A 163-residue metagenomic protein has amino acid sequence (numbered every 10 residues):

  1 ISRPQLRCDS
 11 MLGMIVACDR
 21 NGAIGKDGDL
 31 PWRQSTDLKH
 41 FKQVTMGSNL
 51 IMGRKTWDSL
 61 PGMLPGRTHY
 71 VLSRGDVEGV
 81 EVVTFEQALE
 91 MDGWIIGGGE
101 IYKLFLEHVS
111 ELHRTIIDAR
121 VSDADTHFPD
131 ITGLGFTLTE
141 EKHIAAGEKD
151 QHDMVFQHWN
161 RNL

Functional and structural regions predicted by a protein language model:
I1-S10: Short, Lys/Arg-enriched N-terminal segments with co-localized hydrophobic residues within the first ~10-30 amino acids
S10-L163: Enzymes that bind and transform nitrogen-containing heteroaromatic metabolites
